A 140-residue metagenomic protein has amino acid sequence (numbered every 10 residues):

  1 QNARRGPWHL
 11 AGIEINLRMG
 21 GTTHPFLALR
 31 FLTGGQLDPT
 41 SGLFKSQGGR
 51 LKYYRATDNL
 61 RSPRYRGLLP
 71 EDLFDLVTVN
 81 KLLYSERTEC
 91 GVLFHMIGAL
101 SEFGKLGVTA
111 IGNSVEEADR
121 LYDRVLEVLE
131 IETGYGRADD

Functional and structural regions predicted by a protein language model:
Q1-D140: ATP-dependent carboxylate activation and anion-phosphoryl transfer catalytic cores that bind Mg-ATP to form
